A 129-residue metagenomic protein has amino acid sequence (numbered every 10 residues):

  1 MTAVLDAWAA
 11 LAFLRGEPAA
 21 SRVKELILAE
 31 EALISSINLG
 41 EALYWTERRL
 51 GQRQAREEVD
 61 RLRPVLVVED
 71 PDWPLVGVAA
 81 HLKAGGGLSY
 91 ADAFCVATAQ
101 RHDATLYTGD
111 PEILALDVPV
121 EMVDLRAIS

Functional and structural regions predicted by a protein language model:
M1-I34, E47-D60, S129: Short, well-structured N-terminal submotif of metal-dependent ribonuclease cores
L5-D6, I34-S36, L88-S89, D110 (+1 more regions): Histidine- and aromatic-rich ligand-binding microenvironments
A9-A10, N38, L75, C95 (+1 more regions): Alpha-helix capping/helix-boundary segments
V23-E30, L62-R63, A99, I113-D117: Alpha-helix C-terminal capping segments
K24, L43-Y44, R63, A80: Amphipathic alpha-helical segments within well-ordered protein domains
E31, V67, P119-E121: Conserved beta-strand segments of alpha/beta enzyme cores
V67-G109: Active-site neighborhoods of divalent-metal-dependent phosphate/nucleic-acid chemistry enzymes
V96-S129: Acidic, PIN/NYN-like endoribonuclease modules and their adjacent C-terminal/linker elements
